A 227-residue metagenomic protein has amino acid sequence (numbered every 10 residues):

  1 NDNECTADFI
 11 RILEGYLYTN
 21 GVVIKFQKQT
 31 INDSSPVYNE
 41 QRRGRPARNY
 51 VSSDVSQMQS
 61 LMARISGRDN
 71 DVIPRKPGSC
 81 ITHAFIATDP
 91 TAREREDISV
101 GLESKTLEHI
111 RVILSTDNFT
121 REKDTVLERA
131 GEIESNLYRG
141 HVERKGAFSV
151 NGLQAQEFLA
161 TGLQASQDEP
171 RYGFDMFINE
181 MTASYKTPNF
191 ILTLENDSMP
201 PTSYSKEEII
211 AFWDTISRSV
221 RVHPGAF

Functional and structural regions predicted by a protein language model:
N1-R43: Ordered, small/hydrophobic-rich secondary-structure cores
N1-T19, S115-S184: Signature of long, low-cysteine stretches enriched in small and polar/charged residues
T19-V23, Y185-L192: Short hydrophobic/glycine-rich mini-motifs in sensory/regulatory modules that couple input to downstream signaling
I24, Q156-F158, F190, R218: Hydrophobic residues positioned within well-ordered beta-strands of beta-sheet architectures
I24-F26, V100, V112, L192: Hydrophobic beta-strand residues in large extracellular and virion-surface proteins
Q29-H83, F190-F227: Surface-exposed amphipathic alpha-helical segments
R75, I81, T88-K145: Short helix-loop boundary/capping segments
